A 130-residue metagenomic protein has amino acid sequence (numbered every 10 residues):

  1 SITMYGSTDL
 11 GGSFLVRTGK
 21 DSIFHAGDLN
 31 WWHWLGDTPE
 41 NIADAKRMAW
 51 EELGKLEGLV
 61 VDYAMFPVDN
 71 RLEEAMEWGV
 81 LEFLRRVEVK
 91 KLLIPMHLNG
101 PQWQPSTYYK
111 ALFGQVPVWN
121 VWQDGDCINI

Functional and structural regions predicted by a protein language model:
S1, K55, L72, M76-I130: Binuclear metal-ion centers of metallo-dependent hydrolases, dominated by the metallo-beta-lactamase
S1-V60, D124-I130: Core dinuclear metal-dependent hydrolase active-site scaffold
Y5, Y63, Y108-Y109: Sequence-level detector for tyrosine residue identity
D9, N30-W31, N70-L72, N99-P101: Short, solvent-exposed loop/turn segments at secondary-structure junctions
R17-G27, V61-E74, L92, M96: Metallo-beta-lactamase
E40-A45, Y63-R85: Active-site-proximal segments of metal-dependent phosphoesterases and phosphodiesterases across multiple
